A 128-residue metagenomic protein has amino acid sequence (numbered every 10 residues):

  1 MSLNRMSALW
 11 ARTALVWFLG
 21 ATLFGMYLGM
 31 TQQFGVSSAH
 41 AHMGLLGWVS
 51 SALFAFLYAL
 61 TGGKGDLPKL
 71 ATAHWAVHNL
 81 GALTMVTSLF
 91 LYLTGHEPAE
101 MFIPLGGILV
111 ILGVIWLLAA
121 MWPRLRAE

Functional and structural regions predicted by a protein language model:
M1-E128: Hydrophobic alpha-helical transmembrane segments of multi-pass integral membrane proteins
